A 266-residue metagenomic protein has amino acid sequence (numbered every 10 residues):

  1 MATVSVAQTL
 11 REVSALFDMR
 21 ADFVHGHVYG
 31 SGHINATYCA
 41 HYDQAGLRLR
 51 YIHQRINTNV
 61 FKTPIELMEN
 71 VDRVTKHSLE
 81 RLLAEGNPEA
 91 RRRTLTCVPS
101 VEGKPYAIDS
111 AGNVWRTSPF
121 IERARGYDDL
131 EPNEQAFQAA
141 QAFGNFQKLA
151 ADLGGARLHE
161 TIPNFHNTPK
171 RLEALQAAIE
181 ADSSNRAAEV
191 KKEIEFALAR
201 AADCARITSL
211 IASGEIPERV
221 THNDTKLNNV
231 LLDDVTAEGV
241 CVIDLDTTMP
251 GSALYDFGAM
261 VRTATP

Functional and structural regions predicted by a protein language model:
A2, S14, R20, H27-S31 (+6 more regions): ATP-dependent phospho-/nucleotidyl transfer catalytic cores
A15-F23, E85-R91: Short secondary-structure junctions
M19-Q44: ATP-binding glycine-rich phosphate-binding loop
T37-C39, T117, V220: Conserved hydrophobic/aromatic beta-strand scaffold that supports enzyme active sites
H41-R50, A237-E238: Active-site beta-strand-loop-beta-strand hairpin of nuclease catalytic cores that positions key catalytic residues
L47-N70, K76-R157: ATP-binding pocket architecture of kinase catalytic cores
I243-T248: Activation of the activation-loop gatekeeper triad in protein kinase-fold domains
L254-P266: Active-site activation/catalytic loop segments of kinase-like enzymes and analogous catalytic loops in related
